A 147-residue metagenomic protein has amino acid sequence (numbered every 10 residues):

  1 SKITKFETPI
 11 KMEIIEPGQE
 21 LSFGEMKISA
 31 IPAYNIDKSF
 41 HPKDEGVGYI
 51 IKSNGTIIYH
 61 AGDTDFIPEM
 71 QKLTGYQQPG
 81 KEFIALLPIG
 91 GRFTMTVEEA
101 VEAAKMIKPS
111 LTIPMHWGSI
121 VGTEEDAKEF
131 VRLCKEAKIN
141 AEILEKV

Functional and structural regions predicted by a protein language model:
S1-E13, G75-L86: Active-site metal-binding motif and surrounding structural segment of the metallo-beta-lactamase
E7-K11, G24-M26, A137-N140: A short helix-to-beta-strand connector/capping loop
M12-G80, E145-V147: Core dinuclear metal-dependent hydrolase active-site scaffold
E13-Q19, Y76, V101, K105-V147: Binuclear metal-ion centers of metallo-dependent hydrolases, dominated by the metallo-beta-lactamase
I50-S110, M115-T123: Metallo-beta-lactamase
